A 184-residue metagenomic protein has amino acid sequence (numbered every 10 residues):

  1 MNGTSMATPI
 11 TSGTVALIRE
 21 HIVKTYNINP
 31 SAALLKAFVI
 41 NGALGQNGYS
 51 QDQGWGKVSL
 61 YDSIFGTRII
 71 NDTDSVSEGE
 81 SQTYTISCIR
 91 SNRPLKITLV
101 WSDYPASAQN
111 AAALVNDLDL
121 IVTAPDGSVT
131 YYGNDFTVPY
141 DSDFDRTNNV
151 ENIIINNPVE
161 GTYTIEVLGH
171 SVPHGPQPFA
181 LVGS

Functional and structural regions predicted by a protein language model:
M1-T4, I121-L181: Noncatalytic accessory or regulatory domains flanking protease catalytic cores in secreted, cell-surface, and selected
M1-Y49: Hydrolase catalytic cores
T4-A7, T11, I28, A32 (+5 more regions): Active-site-proximal structural scaffolding
M6, N27, S31, Y49-D52 (+3 more regions): Catalytic cores of large soluble enzymes that bind and process phosphate-bearing ligands
A43-N47, S102-Y104, D126-S128, S171-V172: Acidic glycine-/aspartate-rich tracts in secreted/extracellular proteins
Q46-V58: Charged/polar, low-hydrophobicity segments characteristic of intrinsically disordered regions and flexible loops
W55-L118, A124, P173-S184: Secreted peptidase-domain scaffold signal
